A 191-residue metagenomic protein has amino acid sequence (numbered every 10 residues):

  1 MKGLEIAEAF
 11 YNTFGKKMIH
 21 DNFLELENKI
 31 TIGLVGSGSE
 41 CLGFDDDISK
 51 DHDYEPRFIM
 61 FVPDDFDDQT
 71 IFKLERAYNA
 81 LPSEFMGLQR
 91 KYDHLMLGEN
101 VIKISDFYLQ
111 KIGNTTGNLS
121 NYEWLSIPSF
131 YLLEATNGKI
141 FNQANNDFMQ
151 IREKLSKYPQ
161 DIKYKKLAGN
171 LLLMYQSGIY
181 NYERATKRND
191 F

Functional and structural regions predicted by a protein language model:
M1-K17: N-terminal regions immediately upstream of nucleotidyltransferase
G3, A7, D46, V62 (+3 more regions): Conserved aromatic-histidine-acidic binding/catalytic patches
F14, N22-F23, G178, K187: Short, flexible coil/linker elements and helix-boundary hinge sites characteristic of intrinsically disordered
G15-F23, Y78-P82: Hydrophobic, Leu/Ile/Phe/Ala-enriched alpha-helical segments that form helix-helix packing faces
I19-P56: Active-site nucleotide-donor binding segment shared across nucleotidyl transfer reactions
R57-F61: Short hydrophobic/aromatic beta-strand micro-patches that form the beta-sheet surface supporting nucleotide- or nucleic
D64-L74: Short, conserved charged micro-motifs
F72-D190: Conserved NTP/Mg2+-binding pocket subregion across the NTase superfamily
